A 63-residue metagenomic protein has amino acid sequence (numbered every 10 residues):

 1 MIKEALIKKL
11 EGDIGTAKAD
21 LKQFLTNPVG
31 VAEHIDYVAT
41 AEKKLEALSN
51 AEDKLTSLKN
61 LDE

Functional and structural regions predicted by a protein language model:
M1-E63: Extended, charge-rich alpha-helical interface modules
